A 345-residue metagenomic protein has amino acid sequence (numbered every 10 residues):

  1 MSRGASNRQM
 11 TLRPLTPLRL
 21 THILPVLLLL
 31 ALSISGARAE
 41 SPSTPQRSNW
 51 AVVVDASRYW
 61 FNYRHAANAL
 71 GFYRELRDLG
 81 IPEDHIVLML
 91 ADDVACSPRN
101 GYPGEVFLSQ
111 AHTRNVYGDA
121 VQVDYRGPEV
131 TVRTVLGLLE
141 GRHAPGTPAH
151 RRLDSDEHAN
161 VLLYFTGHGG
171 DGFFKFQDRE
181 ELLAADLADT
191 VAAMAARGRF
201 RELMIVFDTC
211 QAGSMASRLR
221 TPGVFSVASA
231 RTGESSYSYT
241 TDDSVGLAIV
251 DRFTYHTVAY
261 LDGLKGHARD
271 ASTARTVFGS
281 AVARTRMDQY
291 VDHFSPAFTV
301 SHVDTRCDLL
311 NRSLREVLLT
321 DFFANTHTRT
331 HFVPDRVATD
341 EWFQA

Functional and structural regions predicted by a protein language model:
M1-L18: N-terminal secretory signal peptides that target proteins for export/translocation
Q9, L24-P25, S272: Intrinsic disorder/low-complexity detector
P17-A39: Cleavable N-terminal signal peptides of Sec/SRP-targeted secreted and luminal proteins
A31-A345: Cysteine endopeptidase catalytic domains of the caspase/legumain-like
